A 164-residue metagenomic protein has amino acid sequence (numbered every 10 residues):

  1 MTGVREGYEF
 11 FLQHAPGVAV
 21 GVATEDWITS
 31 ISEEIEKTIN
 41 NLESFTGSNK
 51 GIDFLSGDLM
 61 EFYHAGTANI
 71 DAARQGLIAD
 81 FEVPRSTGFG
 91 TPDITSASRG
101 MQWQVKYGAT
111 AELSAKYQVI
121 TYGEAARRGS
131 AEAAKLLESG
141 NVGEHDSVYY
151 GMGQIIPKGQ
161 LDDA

Functional and structural regions predicted by a protein language model:
M1-Y63: Interdomain/boundary linker segments immediately adjacent to catalytic/signaling cores
A15, A79-V83, Q154: Generic preference for hydrophobic/aromatic residues in regular secondary structure cores
W27-K37, G47-D58, K106-A164: Catalytic cores of nucleic-acid endonucleases
N41, T46-G123: Catalytic centers of nucleases
